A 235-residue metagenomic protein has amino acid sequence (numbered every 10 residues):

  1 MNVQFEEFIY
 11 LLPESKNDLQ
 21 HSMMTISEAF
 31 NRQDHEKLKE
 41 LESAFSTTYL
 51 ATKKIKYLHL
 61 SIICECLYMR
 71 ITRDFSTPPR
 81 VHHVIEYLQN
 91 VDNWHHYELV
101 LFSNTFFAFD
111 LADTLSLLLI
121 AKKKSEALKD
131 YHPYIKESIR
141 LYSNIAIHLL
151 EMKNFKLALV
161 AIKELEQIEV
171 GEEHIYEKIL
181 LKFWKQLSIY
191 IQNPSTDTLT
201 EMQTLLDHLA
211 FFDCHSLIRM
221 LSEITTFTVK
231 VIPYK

Functional and structural regions predicted by a protein language model:
M1-E7: DNA major-groove recognition helix of helix-turn-helix/homeodomain DNA-binding modules
S15-T72: Helix-turn-helix/homeodomain-like alpha-helical modules used for DNA recognition and transcription-factor dimerization
S22-T25, E98, S138-Y142, K182: TPR repeat positional signature
E28, C64-D74, N104-A108, H148-E151 (+1 more regions): Residue-level signature for tetratricopeptide repeat
N31-A44, T72-H82, L111-K123, M152-K163 (+1 more regions): Helix-turn-helix repeat elements of alpha-solenoid scaffolds
S43-L50, H83-Q89, K122-K129, V160-G171 (+1 more regions): Amphipathic alpha-helical segments of tetratricopeptide repeats
T52-H59, N93-Y97, P133-K136, H174-K178: Residue signature of alpha-solenoid helical repeat architecture, marking inter-repeat boundaries and helix-start
Q192-K235: C-terminal non-catalytic interaction modules
